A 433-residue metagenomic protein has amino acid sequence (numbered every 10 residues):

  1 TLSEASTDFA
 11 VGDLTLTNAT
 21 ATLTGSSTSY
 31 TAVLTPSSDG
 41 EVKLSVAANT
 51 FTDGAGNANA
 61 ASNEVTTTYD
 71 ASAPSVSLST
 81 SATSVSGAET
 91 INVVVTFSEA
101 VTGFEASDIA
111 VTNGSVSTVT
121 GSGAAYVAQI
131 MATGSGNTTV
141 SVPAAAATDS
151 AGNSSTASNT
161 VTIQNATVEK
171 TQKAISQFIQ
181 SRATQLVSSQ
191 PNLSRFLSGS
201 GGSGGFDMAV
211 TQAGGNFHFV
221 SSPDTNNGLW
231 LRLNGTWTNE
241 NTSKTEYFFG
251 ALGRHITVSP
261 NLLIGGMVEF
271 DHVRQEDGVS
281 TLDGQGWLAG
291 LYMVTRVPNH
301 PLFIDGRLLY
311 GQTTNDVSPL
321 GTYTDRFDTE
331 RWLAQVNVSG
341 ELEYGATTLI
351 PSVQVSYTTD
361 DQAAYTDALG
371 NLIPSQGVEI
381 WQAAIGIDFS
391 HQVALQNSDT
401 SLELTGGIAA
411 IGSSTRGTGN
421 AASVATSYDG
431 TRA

Functional and structural regions predicted by a protein language model:
T1-A166: Non-catalytic beta-sheet/beta-sandwich ligand-binding modules that flank or precede catalytic cores
L2, F97, R182-S189, A410: Short, Φ-rich (hydrophobic/aromatic) sequence segments
S3, T96-S98, G201, G214-H218 (+1 more regions): Short amphipathic alpha-helical segments enriched in leucine
L16-N18, G25, P36, T80 (+6 more regions): Generic detector of low-complexity/intrinsically disordered segments and short hydrophobic N-terminal stretches
S81-A82, F217-V220, E240: Generic recognition of flexible, low-complexity loop/linker segments
N165-L229: Long, low-complexity repeat tracts used as extracellular stalks/passenger repeats and O-glycosylation platforms
A166-A183, D224-A433: Membrane translocator/pore-forming domains, dominated by Gram-negative outer-membrane beta-barrels
